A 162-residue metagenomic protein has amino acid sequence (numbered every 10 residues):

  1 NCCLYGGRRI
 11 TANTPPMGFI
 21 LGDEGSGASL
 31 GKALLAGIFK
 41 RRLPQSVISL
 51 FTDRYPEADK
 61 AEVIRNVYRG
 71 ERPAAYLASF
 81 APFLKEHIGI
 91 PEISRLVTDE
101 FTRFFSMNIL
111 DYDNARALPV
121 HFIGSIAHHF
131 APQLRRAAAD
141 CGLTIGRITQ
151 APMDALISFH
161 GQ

Functional and structural regions predicted by a protein language model:
N1-I48: Phosphate-binding/catalytic loop of phosphoryl-transfer enzymes
A36-Q162: ATP-binding/phosphotransfer module of carbohydrate and carboxylate kinases, centering on a glycine-rich
